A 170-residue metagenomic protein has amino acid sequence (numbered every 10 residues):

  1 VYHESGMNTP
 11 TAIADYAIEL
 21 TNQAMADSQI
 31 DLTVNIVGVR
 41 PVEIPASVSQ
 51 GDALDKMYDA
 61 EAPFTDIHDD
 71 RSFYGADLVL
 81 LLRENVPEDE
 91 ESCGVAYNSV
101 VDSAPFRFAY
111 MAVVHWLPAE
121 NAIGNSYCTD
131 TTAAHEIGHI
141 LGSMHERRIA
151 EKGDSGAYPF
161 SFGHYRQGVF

Functional and structural regions predicted by a protein language model:
V1-S103: Fold-level signature of zinc-dependent metallopeptidase catalytic domains
V39-D55, M111-F170: The catalytic-center signature of Zn2+-dependent metalloproteases
R107-A109: Exposed acidic/Ser/Thr-rich ligand/metal-binding surfaces
